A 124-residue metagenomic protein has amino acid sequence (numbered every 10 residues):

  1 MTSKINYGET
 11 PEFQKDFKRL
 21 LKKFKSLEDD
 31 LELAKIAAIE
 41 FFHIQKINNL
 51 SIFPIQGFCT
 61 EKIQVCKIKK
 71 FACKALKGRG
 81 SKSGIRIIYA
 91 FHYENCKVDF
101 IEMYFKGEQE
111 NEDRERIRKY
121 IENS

Functional and structural regions predicted by a protein language model:
M1-S81, E94-V98, K106-S124: Basic, Lys/Arg-enriched alpha-helical interface segments
K82-I87: Short, surface-exposed coil-to-beta transition loops
I88-H92: Short conserved beta-strand segments at catalytic cores or DNA/RNA-binding microdomains of nucleic-acid binding
